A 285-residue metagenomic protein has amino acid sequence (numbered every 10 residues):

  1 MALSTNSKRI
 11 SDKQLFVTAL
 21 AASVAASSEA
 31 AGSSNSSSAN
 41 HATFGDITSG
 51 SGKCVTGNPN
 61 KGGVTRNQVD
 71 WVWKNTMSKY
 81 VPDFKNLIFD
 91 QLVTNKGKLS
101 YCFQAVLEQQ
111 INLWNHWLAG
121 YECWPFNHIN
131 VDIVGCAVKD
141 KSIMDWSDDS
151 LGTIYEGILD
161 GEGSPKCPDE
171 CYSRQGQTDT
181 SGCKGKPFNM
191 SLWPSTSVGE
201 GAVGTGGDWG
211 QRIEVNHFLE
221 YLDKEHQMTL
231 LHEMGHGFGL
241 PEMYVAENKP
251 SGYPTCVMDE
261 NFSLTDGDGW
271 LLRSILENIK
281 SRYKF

Functional and structural regions predicted by a protein language model:
M1-G157: N-terminal low-structure segments adjacent to metalloprotease catalytic domains across cellular compartments
V24, S28-E29, W193-A202, N261-S263: Short, flexible beta-strand-to-coil junctions
D90-N95, C183-K184, P250: Short, ordered beta-strand-loop transition motifs
Y101, N189-P194, E214-V215, G235-L240 (+1 more regions): Structural recognition of the beta-strand scaffold that forms the well-ordered cores of secreted hydrolase catalytic
W117-M228: Metzincin-family zinc-dependent endopeptidase catalytic domain
G199, G207-K224, M243-F285: Metalloprotease/metallohydrolase-associated module, dominated by Zn2+-dependent proteases
K224-Y244: Active-site recognition of the HExxH zinc-binding catalytic motif
